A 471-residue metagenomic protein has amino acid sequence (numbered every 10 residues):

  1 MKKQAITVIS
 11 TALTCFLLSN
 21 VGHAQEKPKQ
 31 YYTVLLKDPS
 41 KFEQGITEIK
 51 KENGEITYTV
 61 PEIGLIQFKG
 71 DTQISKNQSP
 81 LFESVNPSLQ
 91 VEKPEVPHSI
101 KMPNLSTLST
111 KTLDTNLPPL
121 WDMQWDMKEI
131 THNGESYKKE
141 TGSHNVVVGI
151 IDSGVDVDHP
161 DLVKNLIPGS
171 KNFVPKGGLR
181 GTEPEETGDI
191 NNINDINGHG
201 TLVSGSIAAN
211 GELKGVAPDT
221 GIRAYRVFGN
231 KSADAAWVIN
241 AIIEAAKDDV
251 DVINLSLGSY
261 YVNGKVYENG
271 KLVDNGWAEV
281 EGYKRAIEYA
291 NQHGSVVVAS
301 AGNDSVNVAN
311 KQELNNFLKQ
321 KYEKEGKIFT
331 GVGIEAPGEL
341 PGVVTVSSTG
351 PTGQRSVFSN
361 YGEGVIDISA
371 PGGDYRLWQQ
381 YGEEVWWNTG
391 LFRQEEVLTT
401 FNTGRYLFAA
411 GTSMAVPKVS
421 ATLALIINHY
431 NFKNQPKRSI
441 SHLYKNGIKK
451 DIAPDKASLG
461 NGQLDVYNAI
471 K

Functional and structural regions predicted by a protein language model:
M1-A5: Positively charged n-region of N-terminal signal peptides that target proteins for export
L18-P28: Sec-dependent signal peptide cleavage junction
A24, Y32-D122, P351-Q354, Y361: Autoinhibitory propeptides
T33, Q67, V147-I151, G205 (+7 more regions): Structural recognition of the beta-strand scaffold that forms the well-ordered cores of secreted hydrolase catalytic
D114-S206, N210-P218, W237-N240, K247-D248 (+6 more regions): Active-site core segment of subtilase-fold serine proteases
K138-S143, K214, A233-L255, W277-S300 (+3 more regions): Mature extracellular/periplasmic domains of secretome proteins
V250-L257, Y261, N428-K471: C-terminal subdomain of the subtilisin-like protease fold in secreted/lumenal serine endopeptidases
Y322-A424: Extracellular S/T/G-rich loop segment that most often corresponds to the catalytic His/Ser-adjacent loop
